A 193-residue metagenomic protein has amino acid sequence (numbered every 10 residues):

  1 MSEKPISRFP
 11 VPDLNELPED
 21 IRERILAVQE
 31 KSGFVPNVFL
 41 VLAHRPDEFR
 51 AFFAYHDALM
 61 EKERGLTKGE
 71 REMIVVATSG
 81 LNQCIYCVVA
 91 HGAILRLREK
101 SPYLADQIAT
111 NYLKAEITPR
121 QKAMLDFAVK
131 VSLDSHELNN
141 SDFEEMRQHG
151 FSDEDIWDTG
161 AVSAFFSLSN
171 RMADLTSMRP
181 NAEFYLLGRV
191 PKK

Functional and structural regions predicted by a protein language model:
M1-K193: Hydrophobic alpha-helical segments
